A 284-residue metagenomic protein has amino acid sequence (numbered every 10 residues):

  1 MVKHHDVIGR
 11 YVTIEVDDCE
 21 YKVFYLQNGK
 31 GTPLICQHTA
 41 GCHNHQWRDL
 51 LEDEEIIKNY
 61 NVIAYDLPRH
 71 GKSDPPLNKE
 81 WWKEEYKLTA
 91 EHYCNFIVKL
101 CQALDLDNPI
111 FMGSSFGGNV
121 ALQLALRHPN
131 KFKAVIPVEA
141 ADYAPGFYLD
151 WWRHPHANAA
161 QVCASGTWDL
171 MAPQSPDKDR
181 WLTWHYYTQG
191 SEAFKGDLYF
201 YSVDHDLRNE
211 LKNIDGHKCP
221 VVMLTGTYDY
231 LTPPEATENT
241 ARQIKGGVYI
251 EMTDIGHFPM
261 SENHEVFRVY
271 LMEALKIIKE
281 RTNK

Functional and structural regions predicted by a protein language model:
M1-I35, I57-Y60, L106-D107, M272-K284: Alpha/beta-hydrolase fold catalytic core
D18, A64-M112, V269: Active-site loop/oxyanion-hole signature of alpha/beta-hydrolase fold enzymes
Y21-K79: Conserved HGGG/HGGXW glycine-rich cap/lid loop of the alpha/beta-hydrolase fold
N119-C163: Flexible "cap/lid" loop of the alpha/beta hydrolase fold
G146-F147, W151-W152, A159-G216: Conserved alpha/beta-hydrolase catalytic His-Asp/Glu region
H217, M223-T225: Short beta-strand/loop motif that positions the catalytic acidic residue of the alpha/beta-hydrolase fold
T227-T232: Acidic catalytic loop of the alpha/beta-hydrolase fold
G247-K284: Catalytic active-site module of serine/aspartate enzymes centered on a nucleophile-bearing elbow/loop
